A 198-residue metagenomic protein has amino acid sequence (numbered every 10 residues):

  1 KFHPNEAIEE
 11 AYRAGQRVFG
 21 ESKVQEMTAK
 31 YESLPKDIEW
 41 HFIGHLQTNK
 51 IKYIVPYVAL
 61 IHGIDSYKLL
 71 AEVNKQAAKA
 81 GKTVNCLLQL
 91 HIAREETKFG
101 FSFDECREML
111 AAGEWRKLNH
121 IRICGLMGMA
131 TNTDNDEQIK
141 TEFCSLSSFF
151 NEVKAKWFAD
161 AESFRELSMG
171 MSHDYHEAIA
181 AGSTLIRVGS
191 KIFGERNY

Functional and structural regions predicted by a protein language model:
F2-H173, I179-A181, F193-E195: Conserved alpha/beta-domain cores
T184-L185: Divalent-metal-activated hydrolytic enzyme cores
V188, F193-Y198: Short C-terminal tail/terminal secondary-structure segment of NAD(P)H-dependent dehydrogenase/reductase domains
